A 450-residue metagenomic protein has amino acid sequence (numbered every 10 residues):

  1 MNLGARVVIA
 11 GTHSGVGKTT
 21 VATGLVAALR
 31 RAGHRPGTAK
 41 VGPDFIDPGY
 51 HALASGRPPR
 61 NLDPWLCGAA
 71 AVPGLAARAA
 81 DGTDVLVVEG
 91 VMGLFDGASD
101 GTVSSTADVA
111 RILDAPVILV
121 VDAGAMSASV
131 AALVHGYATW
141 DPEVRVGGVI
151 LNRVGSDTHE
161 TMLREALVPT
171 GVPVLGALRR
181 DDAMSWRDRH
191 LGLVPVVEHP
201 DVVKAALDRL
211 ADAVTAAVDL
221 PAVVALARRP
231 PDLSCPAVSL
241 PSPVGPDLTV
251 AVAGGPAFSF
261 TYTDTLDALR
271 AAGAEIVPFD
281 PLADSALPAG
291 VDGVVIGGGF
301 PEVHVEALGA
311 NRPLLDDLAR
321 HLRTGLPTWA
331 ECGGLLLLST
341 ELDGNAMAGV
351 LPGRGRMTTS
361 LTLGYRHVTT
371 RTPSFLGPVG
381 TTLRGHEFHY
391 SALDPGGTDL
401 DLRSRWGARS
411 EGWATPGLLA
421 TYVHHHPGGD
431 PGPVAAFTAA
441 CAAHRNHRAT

Functional and structural regions predicted by a protein language model:
N2-L113, V121-G148, D157-T161: ATP-dependent carboxylate-amine ligase catalytic core
V8, V87-E89, I118, I150 (+3 more regions): Structural motif
K40-V41, V174-D182, E275-A283: Beta-strand->loop->alpha-helix junctions that form or flank phosphate-binding loops in nucleotide-handling enzymes
A110, V244-P246, S259-A268, E275 (+2 more regions): C-terminal and late-domain segments of enzyme folds
S127-S242: Internal gly/pro-rich beta-alpha loop/helix module that stabilizes soluble enzyme cofactors or their anionic handles
S185, E198-P246, V252-F260, G417-T450: Acyltransferase
D247-R323: Phosphate-binding active sites in nucleotide-utilizing proteins
P301-L376: Cysteine-nucleophile active-site neighborhood
